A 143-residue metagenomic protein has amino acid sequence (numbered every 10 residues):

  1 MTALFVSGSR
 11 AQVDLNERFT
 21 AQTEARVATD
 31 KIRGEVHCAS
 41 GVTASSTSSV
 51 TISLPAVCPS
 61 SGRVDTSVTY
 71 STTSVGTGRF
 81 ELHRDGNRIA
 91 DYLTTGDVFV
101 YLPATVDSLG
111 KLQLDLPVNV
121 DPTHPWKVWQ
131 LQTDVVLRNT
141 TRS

Functional and structural regions predicted by a protein language model:
M1-R33, H37: Aliphatic-rich helix starts adjacent to a transmembrane/signal segment
Q12-L15, T43, R142: Secondary-structure transition/capping residues
F19-Q22, R79-R88, T123-W126: Short aromatic-glycine motifs in intrinsically disordered, low-complexity regions
K31, G62-T69, W126-Q132: Short, mixed charged/polar active-site loops that provide acid/base catalysis or chelate metal/phosphate cofactors
H37, E81-R84, R138: Short, cationic motifs built from Arg/Lys/His that form the positively charged side of catalytic pockets
V42-L109: Type IV pilin-like appendage domain
A56-C58, D91-S143: Short linear sequence signals and composition-biased patches located at protein termini or domain-edge surfaces
